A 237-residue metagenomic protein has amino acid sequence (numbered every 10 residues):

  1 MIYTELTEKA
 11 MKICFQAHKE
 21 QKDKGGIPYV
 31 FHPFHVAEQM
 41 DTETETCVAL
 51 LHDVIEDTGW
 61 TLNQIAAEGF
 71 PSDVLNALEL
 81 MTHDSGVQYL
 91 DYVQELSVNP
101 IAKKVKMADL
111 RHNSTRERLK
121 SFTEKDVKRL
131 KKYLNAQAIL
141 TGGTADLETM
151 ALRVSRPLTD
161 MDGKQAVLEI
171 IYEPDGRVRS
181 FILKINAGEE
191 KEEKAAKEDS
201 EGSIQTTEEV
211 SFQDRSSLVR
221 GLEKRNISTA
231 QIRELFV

Functional and structural regions predicted by a protein language model:
M1-A151: Active-site helical microenvironments for divalent-metal-assisted chemistry
D23, D160, E173, I185 (+1 more regions): Acidic surface patches and DE-rich sequence motifs
A67, R129, D160-M161, I171-P174 (+4 more regions): Intrinsic-disorder-associated interaction segments
A151-M161: Negatively charged, low-complexity tracts enriched in Asp/Glu with abundant Ser/Thr
R153, L168, E189, K197-E198: Short stretches within intrinsically disordered, low-complexity N-terminal or propeptide regions
R156, V167-I171, V178-I185: Short linear proline/tyrosine/threonine-rich motifs used for host-factor recruitment and membrane trafficking/assembly
M161-Q165, G188-E189: Glycine-centered tight beta-turn/hairpin loop motif at sheet-sheet or coil-to-beta transitions
E190-V237: Mixed-charge, Lys/Arg-enriched low-complexity segments
